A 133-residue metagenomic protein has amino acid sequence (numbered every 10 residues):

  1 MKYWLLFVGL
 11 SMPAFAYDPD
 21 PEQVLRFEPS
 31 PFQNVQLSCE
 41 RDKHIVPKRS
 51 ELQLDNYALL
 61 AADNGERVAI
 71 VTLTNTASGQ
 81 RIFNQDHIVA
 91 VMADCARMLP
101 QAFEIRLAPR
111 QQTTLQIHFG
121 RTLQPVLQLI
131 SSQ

Functional and structural regions predicted by a protein language model:
M1-K2, D18: N-terminal hydrophobic targeting signals that begin at the initiator methionine
Y3-M12: Sec-dependent N-terminal signal peptides
A16-I70, V91-M92, A96-M98, L107-P109 (+2 more regions): Membrane engagement elements in two modes
T72-Q80: Asparagine-centered strand-capping/turn motif at beta-strand->loop junctions
N75, V89-A90: Short, surface-exposed beta-strand-loop junctions and turns on beta-sheet-rich folds
Q80, E104-I105: Short, surface-exposed secondary-structure edge patches
Q80-D86, Q128-L129: Short, hydrophobic/aromatic beta-strand segments
N84-I88, A102-F103: "Short basic amphipathic alpha-helical interaction patches in structured regions
